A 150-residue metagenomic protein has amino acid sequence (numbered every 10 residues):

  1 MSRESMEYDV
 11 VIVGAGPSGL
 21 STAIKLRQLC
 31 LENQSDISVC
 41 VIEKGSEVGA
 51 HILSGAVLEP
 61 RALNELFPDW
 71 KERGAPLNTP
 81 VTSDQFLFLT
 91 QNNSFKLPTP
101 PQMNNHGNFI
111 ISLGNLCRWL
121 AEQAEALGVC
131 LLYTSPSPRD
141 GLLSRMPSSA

Functional and structural regions predicted by a protein language model:
M1-M6: A short, basic/flexible loop-to-alpha-helix module at the beginning of a structural domain
V10-S35: N-terminal Rossmann-like FAD-binding beta1-loop-alpha1 element of flavoenzymes
L29-A50: Glycine-rich FAD pyrophosphate-binding loop
G45-T90: N-terminal FAD cofactor-binding segment of flavoenzymes
L97-Q102: Glycine-rich phosphate/pyrophosphate-binding loop and adjacent beta-alpha nucleotide/cofactor-binding cores
M103-E122: Short beta-strand to alpha-helix junction loop
Y133-A150: Single conserved hydrophobic/aromatic residue that forms the stacking wall/gate of nucleotide- or nucleobase-binding
